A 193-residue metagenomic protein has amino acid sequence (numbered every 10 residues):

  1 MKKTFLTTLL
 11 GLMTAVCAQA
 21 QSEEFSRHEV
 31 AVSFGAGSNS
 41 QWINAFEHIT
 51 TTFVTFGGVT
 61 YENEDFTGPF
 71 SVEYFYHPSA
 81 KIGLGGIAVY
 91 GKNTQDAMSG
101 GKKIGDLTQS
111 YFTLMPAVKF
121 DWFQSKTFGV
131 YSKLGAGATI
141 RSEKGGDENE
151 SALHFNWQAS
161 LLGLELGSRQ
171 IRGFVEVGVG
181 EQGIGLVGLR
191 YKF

Functional and structural regions predicted by a protein language model:
M1-R27: Cleavable N-terminal export/targeting peptides
A20-Y76, K192: Short glycine/proline- and aromatic-enriched beta-strand/turn motifs that initiate or cap beta-hairpins
S26-H28, E64-F70, T108-L114, F128 (+3 more regions): Residues that define the transmembrane beta-barrel architecture of outer-membrane proteins
S38-S40, G68-G145, L164-L166: Gram-negative (and chloroplast) outer-membrane scaffold detector with strong preference for beta-barrel transmembrane
W42-T51, D96-K103, S142-E150, L186-R190: Outer-membrane beta-barrel translocator domains and adjoining extracellular loop/strand segments of Gram-negative
G58-N63, G101-L107, G146-S151, E176: Outer-membrane beta-barrel domain signature
Q124-K126, F174-G188: Solvent-exposed loop/turn segments connecting transmembrane beta-strands in outer-membrane beta-barrel proteins
L166-G173: Short, surface-exposed connector motifs at secondary-structure boundaries
